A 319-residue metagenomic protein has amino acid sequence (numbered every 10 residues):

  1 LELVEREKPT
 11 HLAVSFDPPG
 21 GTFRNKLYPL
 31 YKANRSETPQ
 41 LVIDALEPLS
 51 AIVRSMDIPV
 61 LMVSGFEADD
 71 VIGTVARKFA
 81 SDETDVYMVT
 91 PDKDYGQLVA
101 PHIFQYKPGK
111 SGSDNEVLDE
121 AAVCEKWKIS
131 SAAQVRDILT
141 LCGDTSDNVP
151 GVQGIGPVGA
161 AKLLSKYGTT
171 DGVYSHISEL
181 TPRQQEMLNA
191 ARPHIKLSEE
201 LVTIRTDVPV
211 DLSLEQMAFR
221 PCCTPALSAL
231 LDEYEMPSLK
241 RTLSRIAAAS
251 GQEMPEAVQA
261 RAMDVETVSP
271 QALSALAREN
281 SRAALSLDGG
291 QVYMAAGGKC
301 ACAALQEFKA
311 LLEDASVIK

Functional and structural regions predicted by a protein language model:
L1-H11, P29-L30, N34-L41, S50-I52 (+1 more regions): Conserved RNase H-like, two-metal-ion catalytic cores of nucleic-acid enzymes
L1-V89, K93-E120, H194-L197, T203-D211: Noncatalytic, basic helical substrate-engagement surface that gates or grips nucleic-acid strands
P9-A13, M56-I58, S81, A100-F104 (+1 more regions): Non-catalytic nucleic-acid-binding/docking modules located in mid-to-C-terminal regions of nucleic-acid enzymes
L46-E47, D70-G73, P157-V158, P225 (+1 more regions): Residue-level marker for well-ordered alpha-helical positions
A68, I72, P91, T145 (+2 more regions): Amphipathic coiled-coil/heptad-repeat helices and related helical stalk/stem segments that mediate oligomerization
V75, Q184-L188, E307-F308: Short beta-alpha junctions and helix-cap segments that line functional grooves
Y95-G96, A160, F308: A generic structural signal for short hydrophobic patches within well-formed alpha-helices
I103-Y106, V123, Q291-A296: Short polybasic amphipathic segments
